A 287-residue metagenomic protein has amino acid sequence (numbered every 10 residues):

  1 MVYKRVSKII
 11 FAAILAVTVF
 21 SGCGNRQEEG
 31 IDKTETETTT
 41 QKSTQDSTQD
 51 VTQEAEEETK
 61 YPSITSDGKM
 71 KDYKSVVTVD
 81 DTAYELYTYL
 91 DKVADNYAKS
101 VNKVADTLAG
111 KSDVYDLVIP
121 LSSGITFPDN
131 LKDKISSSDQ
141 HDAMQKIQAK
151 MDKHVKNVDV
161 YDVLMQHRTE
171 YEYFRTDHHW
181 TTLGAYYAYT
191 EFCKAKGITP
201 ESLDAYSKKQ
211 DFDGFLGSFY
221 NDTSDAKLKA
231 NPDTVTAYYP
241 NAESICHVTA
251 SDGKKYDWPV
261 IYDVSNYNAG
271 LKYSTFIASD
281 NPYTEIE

Functional and structural regions predicted by a protein language model:
V2-I10: Bacterial N-terminal signal peptides that target proteins for export
A13-V17: Alpha-helical transmembrane segments
C23-E287: Extracellular glycan-modifying ectodomains
